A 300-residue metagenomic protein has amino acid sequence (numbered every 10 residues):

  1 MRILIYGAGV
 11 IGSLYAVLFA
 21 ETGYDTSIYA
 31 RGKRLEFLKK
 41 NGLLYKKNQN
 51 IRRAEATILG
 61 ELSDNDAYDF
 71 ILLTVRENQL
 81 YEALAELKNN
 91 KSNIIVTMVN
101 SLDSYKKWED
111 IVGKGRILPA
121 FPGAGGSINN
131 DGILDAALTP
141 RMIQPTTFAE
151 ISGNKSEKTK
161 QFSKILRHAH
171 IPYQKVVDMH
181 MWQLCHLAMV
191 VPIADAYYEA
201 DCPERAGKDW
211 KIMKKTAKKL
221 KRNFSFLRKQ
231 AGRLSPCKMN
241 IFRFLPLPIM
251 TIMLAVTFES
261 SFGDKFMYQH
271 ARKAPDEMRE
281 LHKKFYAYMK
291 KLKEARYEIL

Functional and structural regions predicted by a protein language model:
M1-R53: NAD(P)+-binding Rossmann beta1-loop-alpha1 motif at the extreme N-terminus of oxidoreductases
I3, D25-T26, I95, I117 (+1 more regions): Hydrophobic anchor at the start of a short beta-strand that flanks the dinucleotide cofactor-binding loop
N50-D135: Rossmann-like NAD(P)(H) cofactor-binding subdomain of soluble oxidoreductases
K106-W182: Rossmann-fold dinucleotide-binding core
D135-A149, Y198-K208, S261-R272: Helix-loop-beta segment of a Rossmann-like dinucleotide-binding subdomain
K164, I212-C237: Flavin-binding catalytic cores
H180-G207, K211-F224: Active-site-proximal catalytic alpha-helix in oxidoreductases
R228-L300: NAD(P)-dependent Rossmann-like dehydrogenase/reductase catalytic/cofactor-binding core
